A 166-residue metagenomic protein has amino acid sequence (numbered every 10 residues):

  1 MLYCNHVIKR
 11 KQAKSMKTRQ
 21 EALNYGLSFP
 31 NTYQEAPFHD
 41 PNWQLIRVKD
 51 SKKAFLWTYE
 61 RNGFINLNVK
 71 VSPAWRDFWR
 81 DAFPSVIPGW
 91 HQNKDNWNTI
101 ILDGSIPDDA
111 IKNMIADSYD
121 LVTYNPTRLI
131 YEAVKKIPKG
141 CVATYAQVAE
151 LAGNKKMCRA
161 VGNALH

Functional and structural regions predicted by a protein language model:
T18-N31: Amphipathic alpha-helical segments
E21, P37-W97, S105: Short, conserved beta-strand/beta-arch hydrophobic-aromatic motifs that form part of recognition grooves or interface
H91-Y124: Well-ordered alpha/beta subsegment
N125-H166: Nucleic acid-binding interface residues in structured DNA/RNA-binding domains, emphasizing the DNA-engaging scaffolds
